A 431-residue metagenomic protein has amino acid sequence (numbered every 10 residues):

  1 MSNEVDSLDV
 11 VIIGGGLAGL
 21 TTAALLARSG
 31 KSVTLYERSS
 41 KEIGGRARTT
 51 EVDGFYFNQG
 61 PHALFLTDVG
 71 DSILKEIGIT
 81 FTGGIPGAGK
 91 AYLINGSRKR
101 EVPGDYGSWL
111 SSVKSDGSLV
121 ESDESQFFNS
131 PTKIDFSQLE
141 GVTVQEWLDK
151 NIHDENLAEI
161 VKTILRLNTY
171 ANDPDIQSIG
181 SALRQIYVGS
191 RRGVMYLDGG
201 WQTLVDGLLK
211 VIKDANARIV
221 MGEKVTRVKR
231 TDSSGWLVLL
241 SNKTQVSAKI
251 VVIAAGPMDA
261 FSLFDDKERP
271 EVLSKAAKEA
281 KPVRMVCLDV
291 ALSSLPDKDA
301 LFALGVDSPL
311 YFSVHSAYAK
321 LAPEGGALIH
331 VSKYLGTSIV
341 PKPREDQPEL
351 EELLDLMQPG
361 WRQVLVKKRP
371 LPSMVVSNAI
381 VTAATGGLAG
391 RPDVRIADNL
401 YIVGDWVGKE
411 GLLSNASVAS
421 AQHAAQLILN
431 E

Functional and structural regions predicted by a protein language model:
N3, H315-E431: Conserved flavin/dinucleotide-binding core of flavoenzymes
L8-L35: N-terminal Rossmann-like FAD-binding beta1-loop-alpha1 element of flavoenzymes
A18, K41, M258: Conserved Rossmann-like nucleotide-cofactor binding loop
R28-V52: Glycine-rich FAD pyrophosphate-binding loop
R48-Y56, L64-D123: A conserved beta-strand/loop capping segment in the N-terminal third of enzymes that catalyze redox or closely related
W109-L183, R191, M195: Rossmann-like flavin
R184-W236: Helical element adjacent to the flavin cofactor pocket in flavoenzyme catalytic cores
T226-A327, S338, R391: Mid-domain catalytic core of redox enzymes that form a hydrophobic substrate pocket/lid adjacent to a catalytic redox
